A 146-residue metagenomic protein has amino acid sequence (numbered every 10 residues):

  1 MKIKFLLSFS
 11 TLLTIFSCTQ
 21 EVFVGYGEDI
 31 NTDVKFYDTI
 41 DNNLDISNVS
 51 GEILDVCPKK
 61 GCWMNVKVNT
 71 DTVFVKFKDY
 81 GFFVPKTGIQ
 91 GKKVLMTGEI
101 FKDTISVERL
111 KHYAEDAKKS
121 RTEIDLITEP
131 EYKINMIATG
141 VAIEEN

Functional and structural regions predicted by a protein language model:
M1-Y26: Bacterial Sec-dependent N-terminal signal peptides
C18-N146: OB-fold and OB-like single-stranded nucleic-acid-recognition modules and their adjacent interaction interfaces
